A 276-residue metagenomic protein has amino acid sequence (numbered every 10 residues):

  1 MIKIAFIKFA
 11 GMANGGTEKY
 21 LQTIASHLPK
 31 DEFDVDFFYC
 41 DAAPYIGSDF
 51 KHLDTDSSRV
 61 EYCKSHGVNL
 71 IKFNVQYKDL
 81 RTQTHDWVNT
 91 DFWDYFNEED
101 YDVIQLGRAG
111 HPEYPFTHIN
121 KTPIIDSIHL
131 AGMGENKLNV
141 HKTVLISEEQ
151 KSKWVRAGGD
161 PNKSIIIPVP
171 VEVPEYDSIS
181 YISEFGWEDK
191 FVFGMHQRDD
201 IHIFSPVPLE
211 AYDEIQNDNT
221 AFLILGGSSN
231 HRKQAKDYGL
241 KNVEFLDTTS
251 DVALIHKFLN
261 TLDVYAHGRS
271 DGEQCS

Functional and structural regions predicted by a protein language model:
K3-A5, V171, E175, I179-I203 (+1 more regions): Conserved donor-binding/catalytic core segment of Leloir-type glycosyltransferases
K8-Q22, P44-S48, D200-F204: A short, glycine/small-residue-rich beta-strand->loop->alpha-helix junction that serves as a flexible
F37-Y45, R198, T220-Q234: Glycosyltransferase donor-sugar binding loop
H85-V88, L106-H111, I128: Short His-centered aromatic/hydrophobic patch
D94, S250-L262: Short acidic alpha-helix that forms the nucleotide-activated donor recognition element in Leloir-type transferases
Y101-V103, K257-Q274: Acidic donor-binding loop of glycosyltransferase active sites
M133, V140-Y176, W187: Donor nucleotide-sugar binding/catalytic pocket of nucleotide-sugar-dependent glycosyltransferases
R232-A253: Nucleotide-activated donor-binding/catalytic signature segment of Leloir-type glycosyltransferases, i.e., the conserved
